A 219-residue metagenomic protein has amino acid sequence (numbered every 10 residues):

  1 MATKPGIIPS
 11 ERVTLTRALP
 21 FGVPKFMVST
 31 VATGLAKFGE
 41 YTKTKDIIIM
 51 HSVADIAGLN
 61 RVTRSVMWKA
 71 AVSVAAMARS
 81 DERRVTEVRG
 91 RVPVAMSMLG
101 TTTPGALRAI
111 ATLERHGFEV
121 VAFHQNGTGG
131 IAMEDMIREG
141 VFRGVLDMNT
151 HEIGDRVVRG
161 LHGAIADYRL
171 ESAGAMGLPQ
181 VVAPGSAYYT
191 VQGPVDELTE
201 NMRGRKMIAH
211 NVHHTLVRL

Functional and structural regions predicted by a protein language model:
M1-V31: N-terminal glycine-rich phosphate/adenylate-binding segment common to multiple enzyme folds
P20-K25, K43-I47, R89-V94, H116-F118 (+2 more regions): Short coil/turn connectors at secondary-structure junctions
F26-T30, M50-S52, D147-M148, A183: Generic beta-sheet signal
A32-L35, Q125-I131: Short acidic loop-to-helix transition motifs that present clustered carboxylates
L35-T101: Cap/lid and interdomain-hinge subdomains that line or gate substrate/regulatory clefts in soluble alpha/beta enzymes
V94-G127, R138: Glycine-rich phosphate/diphosphate-binding loop of Rossmann-like nucleotide-binding domains
I131-F142: N-terminal small/polar loop signature for handling phosphorylated ligands or for N-terminal nucleophile
D147-L219: A glycine- and small/hydrophobic-rich beta-loop-beta segment that serves as a flexible "lid/hinge" or phosphate-binding
